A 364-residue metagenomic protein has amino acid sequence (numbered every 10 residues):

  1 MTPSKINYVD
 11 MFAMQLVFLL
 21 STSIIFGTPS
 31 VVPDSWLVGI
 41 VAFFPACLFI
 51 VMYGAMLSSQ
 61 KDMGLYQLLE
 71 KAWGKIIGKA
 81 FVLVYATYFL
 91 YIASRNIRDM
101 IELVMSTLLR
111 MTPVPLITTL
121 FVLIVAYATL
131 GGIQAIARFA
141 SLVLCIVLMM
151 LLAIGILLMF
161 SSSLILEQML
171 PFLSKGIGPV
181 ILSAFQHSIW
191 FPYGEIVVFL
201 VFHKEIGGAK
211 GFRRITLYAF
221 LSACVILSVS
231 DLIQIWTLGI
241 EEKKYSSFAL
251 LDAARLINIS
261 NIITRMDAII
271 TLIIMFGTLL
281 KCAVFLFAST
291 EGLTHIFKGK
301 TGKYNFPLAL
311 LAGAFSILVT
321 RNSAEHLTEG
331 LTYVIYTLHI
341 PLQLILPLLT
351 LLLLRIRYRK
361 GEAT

Functional and structural regions predicted by a protein language model:
I6-I25, V38, A42, Y85-F89 (+6 more regions): Hydrophobic, membrane-embedded alpha-helices of multi-pass small-molecule transporters
S21-V114, V122-L123: Membrane helical hairpin/interfacial module
V41-M52, A86-A93, V147-S161, L217-K243 (+1 more regions): Selective recognition of specific alpha-helical transmembrane segments in multi-pass small-molecule
L90-A93, I97, T129, V147-L173 (+3 more regions): Hydrophobic alpha-helical segments and their helix-loop junctions in multi-pass secondary transporters
M100, P115-L116, A128-L158, I335-L346: Membrane-interface loop-to-helix entry segments
L123-V143, E205-A209, E291, L354: Membrane-water interface regions at transmembrane-helix termini and the short interhelical loops of multi-pass membrane
T237-D267: Membrane-interface interhelical connector segments
F297-G302, I317-I340: Extracellular/periplasmic helix-loop-helix junctions in multi-pass membrane proteins
